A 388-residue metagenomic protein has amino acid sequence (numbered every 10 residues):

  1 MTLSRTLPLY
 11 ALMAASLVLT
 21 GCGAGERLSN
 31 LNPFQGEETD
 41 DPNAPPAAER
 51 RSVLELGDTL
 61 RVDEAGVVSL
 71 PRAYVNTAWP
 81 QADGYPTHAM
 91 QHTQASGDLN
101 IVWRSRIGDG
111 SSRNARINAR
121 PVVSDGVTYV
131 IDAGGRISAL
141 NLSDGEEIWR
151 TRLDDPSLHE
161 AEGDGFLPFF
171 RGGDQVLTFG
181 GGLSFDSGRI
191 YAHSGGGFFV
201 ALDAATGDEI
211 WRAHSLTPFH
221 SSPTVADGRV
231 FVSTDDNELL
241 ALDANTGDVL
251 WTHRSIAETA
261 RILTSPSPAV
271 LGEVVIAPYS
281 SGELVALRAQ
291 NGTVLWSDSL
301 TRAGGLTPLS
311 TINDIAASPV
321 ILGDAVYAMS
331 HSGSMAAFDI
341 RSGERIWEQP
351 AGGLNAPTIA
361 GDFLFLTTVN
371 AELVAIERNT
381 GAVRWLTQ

Functional and structural regions predicted by a protein language model:
V18-G21: C-terminal motif of bacterial Sec signal peptides marking the signal peptidase cleavage site
G23-E26: Bacterial signal peptide processing site
D40-T59, G66-V102: Blade/loop signatures of beta-propeller domains
N76-T77, D125-G126, S187-G188, D227-G228 (+3 more regions): Short coil/turn segments that connect the beta-strands within blades of beta-propeller domains
W103-V122, R150-S184, W211-A226, V249-L271 (+3 more regions): Extracytoplasmic beta-rich repeat domains
D132-A133, S187, S194-G195, T234-D235 (+3 more regions): Structural signature of WD-repeat beta-propellers
N141-G145, D203-T206, D243-G247, A289-G292 (+2 more regions): Short loop/turn segments that connect beta-strands within beta-propeller blades
